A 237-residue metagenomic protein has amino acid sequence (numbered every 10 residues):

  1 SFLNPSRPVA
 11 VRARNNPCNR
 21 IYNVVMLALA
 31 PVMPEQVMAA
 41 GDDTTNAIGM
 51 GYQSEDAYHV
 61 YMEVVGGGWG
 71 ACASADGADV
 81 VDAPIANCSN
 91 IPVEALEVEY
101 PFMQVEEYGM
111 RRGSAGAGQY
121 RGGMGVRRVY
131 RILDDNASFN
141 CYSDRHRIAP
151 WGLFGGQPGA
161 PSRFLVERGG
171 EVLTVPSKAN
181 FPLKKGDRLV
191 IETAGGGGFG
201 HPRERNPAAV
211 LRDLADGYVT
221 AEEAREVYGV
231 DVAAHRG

Functional and structural regions predicted by a protein language model:
S1-G237: Glycine/proline-enriched, intrinsically flexible loops and inter-domain linkers
